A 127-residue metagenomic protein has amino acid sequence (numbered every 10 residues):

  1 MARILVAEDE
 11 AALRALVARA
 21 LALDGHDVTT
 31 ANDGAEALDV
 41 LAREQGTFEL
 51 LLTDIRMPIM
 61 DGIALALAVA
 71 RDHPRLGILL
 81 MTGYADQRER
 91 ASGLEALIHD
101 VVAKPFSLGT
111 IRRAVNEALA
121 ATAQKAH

Functional and structural regions predicted by a protein language model:
E8: Conserved acidic carboxylate
A15-L23: Charged docking surfaces used in two-component/phosphorelay signaling
A18, F106-A118, A123: C-terminal output helix
T30-L50, E89: Acidic, metal-coordinating helix/loop segments flanking the phosphotransfer/catalytic sites of two-component signaling
D33-E36, D61-L65: Acidic catalytic/metal-coordinating carboxylates
M57: Receiver (REC) domain active-site loop signature in two-component systems and cognate sites in sensor histidine kinases
A64, Y84-V102, G109, R113-N116: Alpha4 helix (beta4-alpha4-beta5 surface) of REC/receiver domains from two-component response regulators
